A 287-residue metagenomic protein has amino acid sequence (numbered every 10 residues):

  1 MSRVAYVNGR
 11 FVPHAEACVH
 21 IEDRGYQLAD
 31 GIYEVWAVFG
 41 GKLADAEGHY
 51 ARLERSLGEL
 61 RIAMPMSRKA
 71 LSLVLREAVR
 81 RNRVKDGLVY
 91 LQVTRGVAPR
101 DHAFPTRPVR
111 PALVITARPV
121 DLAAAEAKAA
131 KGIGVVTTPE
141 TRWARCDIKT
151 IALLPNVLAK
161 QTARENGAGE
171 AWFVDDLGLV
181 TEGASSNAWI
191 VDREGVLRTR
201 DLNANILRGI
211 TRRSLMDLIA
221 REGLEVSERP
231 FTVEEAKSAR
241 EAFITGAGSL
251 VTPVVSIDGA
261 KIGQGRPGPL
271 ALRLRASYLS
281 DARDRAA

Functional and structural regions predicted by a protein language model:
M1-W172, D176-L179, N203, L207 (+1 more regions): Conserved alpha/beta cores of soluble small-molecule-handling proteins
W172, L179-L202, I206-R208: Glycine- and Gly-Pro-enriched alpha-helical subdomains that act as flexible, kink-prone "lid/hinge" or packing modules
